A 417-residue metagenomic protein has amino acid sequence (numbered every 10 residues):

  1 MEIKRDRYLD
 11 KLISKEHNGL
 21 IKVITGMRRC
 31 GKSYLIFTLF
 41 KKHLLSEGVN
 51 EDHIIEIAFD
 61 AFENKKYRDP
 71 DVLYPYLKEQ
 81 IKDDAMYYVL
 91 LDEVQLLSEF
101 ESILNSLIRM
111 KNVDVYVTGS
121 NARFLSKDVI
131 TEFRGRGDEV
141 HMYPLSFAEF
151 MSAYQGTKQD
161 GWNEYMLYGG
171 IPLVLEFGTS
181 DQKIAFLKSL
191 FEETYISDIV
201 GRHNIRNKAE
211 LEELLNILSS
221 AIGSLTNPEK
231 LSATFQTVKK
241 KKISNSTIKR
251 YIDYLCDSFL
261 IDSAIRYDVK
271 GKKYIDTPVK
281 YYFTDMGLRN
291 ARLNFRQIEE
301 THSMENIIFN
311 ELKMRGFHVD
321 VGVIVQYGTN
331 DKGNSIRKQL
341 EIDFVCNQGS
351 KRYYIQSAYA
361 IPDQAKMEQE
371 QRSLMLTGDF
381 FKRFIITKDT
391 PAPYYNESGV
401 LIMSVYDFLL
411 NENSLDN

Functional and structural regions predicted by a protein language model:
E2, A148-V325: Interdomain hinge/linker elements that couple catalytic modules in large macromolecular machines
E2, T25, Y34, V49 (+1 more regions): A cross-kingdom feature that marks ATP-driven nucleic-acid transaction machinery
E2-H17: Pre-Walker A adenine-sensing motif
G19-F37: Walker A/P-loop nucleotide-binding motif
Y34-E51: P-loop NTPase Walker A phosphate-binding motif
I55-A85: Short glycine-rich substrate-engagement loop in P-loop NTPases that contacts/grips substrate
D114-S120, H141: Structural recognition of the conserved hydrophobic beta-strand(s) that form the central parallel beta-sheet of P-loop
R123-E139, A153-Q155: Short regulatory helix/loop adjacent to the ATP-binding pocket of P-loop NTPases
